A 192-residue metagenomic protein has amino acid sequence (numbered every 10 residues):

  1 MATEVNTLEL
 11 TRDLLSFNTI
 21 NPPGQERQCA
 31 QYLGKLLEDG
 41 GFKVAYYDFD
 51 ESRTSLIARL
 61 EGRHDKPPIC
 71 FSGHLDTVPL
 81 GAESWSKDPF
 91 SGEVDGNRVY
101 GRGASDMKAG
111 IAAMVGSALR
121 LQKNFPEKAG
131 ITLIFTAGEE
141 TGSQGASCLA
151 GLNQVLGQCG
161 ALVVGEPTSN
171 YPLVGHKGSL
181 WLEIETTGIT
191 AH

Functional and structural regions predicted by a protein language model:
M1-A2, A45, E183-A191: Metal-dependent amide/peptide-bond hydrolase catalytic core, centered on the "pita-bread" metallohydrolase fold
M1-G81: N-terminal helical capping/dimerization or prosegment-like subdomains of hydrolases acting on amide or phosphate bonds
T11-L14, E93-R98, T186-H192: A short small-residue
Y47-D50, G103-M107, G138: Active-site nucleophile and cofactor-binding loops and adjacent substrate-binding regions of central metabolic enzymes
K66-T132: Active-site metal-coordination/substrate-binding segment of hydrolases, especially metallo-dependent peptidases
I69-F71, V163, I189: Residue-level marker for buried hydrophobic side chains located in beta-strands that build the well-ordered beta-sheet
H74, H176, H192: Histidine-centered active-site/metal-ligand motif
M107-W181, E185: Acidic/histidine-rich catalytic neighborhood of metal-dependent amide-processing enzymes
